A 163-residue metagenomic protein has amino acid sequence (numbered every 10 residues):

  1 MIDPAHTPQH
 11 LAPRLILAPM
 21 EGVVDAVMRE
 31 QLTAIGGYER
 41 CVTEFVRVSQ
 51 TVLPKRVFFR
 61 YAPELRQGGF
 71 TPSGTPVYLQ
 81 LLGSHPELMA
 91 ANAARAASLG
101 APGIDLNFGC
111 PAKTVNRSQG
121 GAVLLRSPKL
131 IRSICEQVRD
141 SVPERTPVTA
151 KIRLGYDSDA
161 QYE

Functional and structural regions predicted by a protein language model:
I2-H6, M20-R95: Glycine-rich, positively charged N-terminal anion/phosphate-binding segment
L11-L15, G37-E39, F70-V77, G100-I104 (+1 more regions): Short, well-ordered coil/turn segments that N-cap beta-strands
P13-V24, P76-M89, L125, A150-Y162: Active-site mouth loops of central-metabolism enzymes
E30-G36, A90-I104, F108-S118, P128-E163: Alpha/beta enzyme core
R47-V52, P86, G109-A122: Conserved radical SAM core fold
F58-F59, A122, R132: Alpha-helix boundary/capping detector
A62, S118, V123-S127: A generic membrane alpha-helix/interface feature
